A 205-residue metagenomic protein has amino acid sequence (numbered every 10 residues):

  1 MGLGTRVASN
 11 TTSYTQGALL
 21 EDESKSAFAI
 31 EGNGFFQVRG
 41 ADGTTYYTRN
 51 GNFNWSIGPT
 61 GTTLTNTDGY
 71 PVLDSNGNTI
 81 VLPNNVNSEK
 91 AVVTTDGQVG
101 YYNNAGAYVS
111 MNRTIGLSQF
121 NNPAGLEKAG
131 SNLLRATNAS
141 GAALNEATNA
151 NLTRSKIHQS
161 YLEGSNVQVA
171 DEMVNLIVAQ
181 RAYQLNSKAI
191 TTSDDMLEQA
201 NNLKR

Functional and structural regions predicted by a protein language model:
M1-R205: Amphipathic alpha-helical polymerization modules
